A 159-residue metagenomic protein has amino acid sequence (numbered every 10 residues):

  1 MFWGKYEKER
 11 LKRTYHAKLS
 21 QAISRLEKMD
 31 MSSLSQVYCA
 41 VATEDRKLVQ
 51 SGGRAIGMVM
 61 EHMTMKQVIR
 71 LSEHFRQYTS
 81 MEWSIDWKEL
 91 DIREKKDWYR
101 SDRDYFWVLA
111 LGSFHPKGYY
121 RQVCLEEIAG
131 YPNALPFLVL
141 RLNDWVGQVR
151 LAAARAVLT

Functional and structural regions predicted by a protein language model:
M1-Y131, N143, R150, A154-T159: Extended repeat-based scaffolds of very large eukaryotic assembly and lipid-transport proteins
